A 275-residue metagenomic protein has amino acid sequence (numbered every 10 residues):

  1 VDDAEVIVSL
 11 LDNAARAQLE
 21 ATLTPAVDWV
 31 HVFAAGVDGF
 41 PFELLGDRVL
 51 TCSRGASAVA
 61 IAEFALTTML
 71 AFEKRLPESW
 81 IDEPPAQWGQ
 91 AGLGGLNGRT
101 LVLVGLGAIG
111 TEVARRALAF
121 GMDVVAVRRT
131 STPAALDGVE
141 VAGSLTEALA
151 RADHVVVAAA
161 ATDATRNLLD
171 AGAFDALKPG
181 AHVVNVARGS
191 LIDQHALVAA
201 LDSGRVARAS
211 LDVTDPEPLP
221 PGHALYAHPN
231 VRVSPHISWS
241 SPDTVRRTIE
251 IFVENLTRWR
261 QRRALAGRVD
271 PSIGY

Functional and structural regions predicted by a protein language model:
E5-W80, G94: Phosphate/diphosphate ligand-binding glycine-rich loop within oxidoreductases
I7-S9, V32, V156-V157, N185 (+2 more regions): Redox-cofactor binding/interface segments in oxidoreductases and associated redox assembly factors
A17-A26, F42-G46, F174-G180, A200-R205 (+1 more regions): Short, conserved loop/helix-junction motifs that constitute active-site signature segments in enzyme catalytic cores
D47, N97-L101, A171, G180: Phosphate-coordination loops involved in phosphoryl transfer and adenosine-cofactor binding
L50, G180, V186-Y275: Rossmann-like dinucleotide-binding domain for NAD(H)/NADP(H)
A62-E78, A119-F120, E250-R263: Oxidoreductase and adenylate-handling cofactor-binding alpha/beta cores
E78-E112: Glycine-rich NAD(P)-binding loop of Rossmann-like domains
T130-A224: Rossmann-like adenosine-cofactor binding region
